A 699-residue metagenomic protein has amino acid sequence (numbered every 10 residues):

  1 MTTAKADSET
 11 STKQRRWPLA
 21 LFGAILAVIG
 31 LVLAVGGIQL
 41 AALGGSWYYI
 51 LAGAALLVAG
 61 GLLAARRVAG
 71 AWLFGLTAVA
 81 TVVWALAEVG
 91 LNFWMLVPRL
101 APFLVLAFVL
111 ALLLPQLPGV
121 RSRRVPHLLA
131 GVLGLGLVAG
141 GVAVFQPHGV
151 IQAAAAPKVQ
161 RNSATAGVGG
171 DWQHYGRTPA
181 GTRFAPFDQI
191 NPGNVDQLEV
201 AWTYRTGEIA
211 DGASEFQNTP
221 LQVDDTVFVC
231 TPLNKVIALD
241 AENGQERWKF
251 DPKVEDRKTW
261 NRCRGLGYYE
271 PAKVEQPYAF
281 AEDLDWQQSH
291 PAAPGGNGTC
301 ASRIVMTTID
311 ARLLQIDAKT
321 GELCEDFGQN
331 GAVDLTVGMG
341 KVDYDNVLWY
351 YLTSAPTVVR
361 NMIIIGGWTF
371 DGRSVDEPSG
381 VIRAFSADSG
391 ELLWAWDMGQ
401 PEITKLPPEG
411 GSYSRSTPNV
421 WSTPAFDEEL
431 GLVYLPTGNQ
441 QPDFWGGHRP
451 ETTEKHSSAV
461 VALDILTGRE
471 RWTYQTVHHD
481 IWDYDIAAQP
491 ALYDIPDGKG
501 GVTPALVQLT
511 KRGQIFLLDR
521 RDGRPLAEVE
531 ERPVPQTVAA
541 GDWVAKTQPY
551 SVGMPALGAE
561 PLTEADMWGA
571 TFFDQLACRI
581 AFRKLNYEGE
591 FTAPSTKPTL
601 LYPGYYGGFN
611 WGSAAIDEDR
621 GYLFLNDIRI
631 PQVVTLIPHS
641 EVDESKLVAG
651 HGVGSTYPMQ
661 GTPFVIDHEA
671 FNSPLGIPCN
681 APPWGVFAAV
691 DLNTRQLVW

Functional and structural regions predicted by a protein language model:
T2-A155: Topology signature of small-to-medium multi-pass alpha-helical membrane proteins
G140-G169, N191-V195, Y204, V223 (+3 more regions): N-terminal amphipathic, basic-rich helices that act as targeting or association modules
G140-P186, A545-T571, H651-S655: N-terminal pre-domain segments of enzymes
W172-G176, A213-L233, W260-R312, L348-S374 (+10 more regions): Repeat-blade elements of multi-bladed beta-propeller folds
P179-P186, E208-A213, I237, D443-F444 (+1 more regions): Short, solvent-exposed loop/turn elements at domain surfaces
A185-V195, V200-F228, P252-K253, A281 (+3 more regions): Asp/Glu-centered strand-loop micro-motifs enriched in Gly/Pro and often flanked by an aromatic residue
N194-G207, V236-W260, Y268-F280, L313-V347 (+9 more regions): Extracytoplasmic/lumenal domain signature
A425, Q548, V552-Q632, S640-E641 (+2 more regions): Long, low-complexity segments enriched in small/aliphatic residues
